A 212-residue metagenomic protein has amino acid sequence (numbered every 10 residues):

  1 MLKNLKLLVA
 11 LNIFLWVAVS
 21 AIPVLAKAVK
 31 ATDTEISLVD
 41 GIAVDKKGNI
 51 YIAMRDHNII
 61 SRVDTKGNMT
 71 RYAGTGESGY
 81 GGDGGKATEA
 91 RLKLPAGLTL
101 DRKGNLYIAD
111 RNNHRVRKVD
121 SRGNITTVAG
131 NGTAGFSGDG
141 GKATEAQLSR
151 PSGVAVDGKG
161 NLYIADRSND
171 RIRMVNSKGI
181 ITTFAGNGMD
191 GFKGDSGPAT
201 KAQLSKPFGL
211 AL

Functional and structural regions predicted by a protein language model:
M1-N12: Bacterial N-terminal signal peptides that target proteins for export
L15-P23: C-terminal segment of classical bacterial N-terminal signal peptides
K27-L38, N68-L94, N124-R150, K178-F208: Gly/Pro-rich loop segments of beta-rich domains
T32-N58: Beta-strand-rich domains and repeat architectures in extracellular enzymes and scaffolds, especially beta-propellers
V44-K47, L100-K103, V156-K159, L212: Residue-level detector of Asp-centered blade-edge/turn motifs that repeat once per structural unit in beta-propeller
N49-Y51, N105-Y107, N161-Y163: Conserved beta-propeller blade signature
R55, R111, R167: Short loop/turn segments immediately following the C-termini of beta-strands
N58-R62, N68, H114-K118, N124 (+2 more regions): A short loop-to-beta-strand structural motif that recurs across blades of beta-propeller domains
